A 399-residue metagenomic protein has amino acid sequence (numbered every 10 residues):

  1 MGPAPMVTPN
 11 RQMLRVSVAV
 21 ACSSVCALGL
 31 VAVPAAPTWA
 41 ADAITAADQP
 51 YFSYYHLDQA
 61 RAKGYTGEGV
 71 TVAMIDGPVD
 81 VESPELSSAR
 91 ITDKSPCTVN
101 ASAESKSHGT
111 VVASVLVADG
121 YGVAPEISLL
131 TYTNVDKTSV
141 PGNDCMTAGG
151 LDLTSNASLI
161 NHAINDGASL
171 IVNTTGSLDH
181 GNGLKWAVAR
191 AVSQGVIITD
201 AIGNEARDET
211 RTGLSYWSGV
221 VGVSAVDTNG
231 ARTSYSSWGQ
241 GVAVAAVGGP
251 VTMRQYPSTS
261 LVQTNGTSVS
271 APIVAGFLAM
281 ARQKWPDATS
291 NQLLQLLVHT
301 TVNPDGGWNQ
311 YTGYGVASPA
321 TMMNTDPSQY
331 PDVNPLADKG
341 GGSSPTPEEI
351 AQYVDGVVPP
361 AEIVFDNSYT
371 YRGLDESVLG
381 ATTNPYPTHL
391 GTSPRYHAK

Functional and structural regions predicted by a protein language model:
M1-A40: Secretory targeting and sorting signals
I44-V72, P96-S102, S318: N-terminal domain-start motif of subtilase-like serine proteases
R61-V72, P78-T92, N100-G149, S218 (+3 more regions): Subtilisin-like serine protease catalytic core
T71-I75, S128-T133, I164, S169-T174 (+3 more regions): Structural recognition of the beta-strand scaffold that forms the well-ordered cores of secreted hydrolase catalytic
D76, T212-Q283: Extracellular S/T/G-rich loop segment that most often corresponds to the catalytic His/Ser-adjacent loop
G77-V81, C97-V99, Y121, V135-S139 (+5 more regions): Solvent-exposed loop/turn segments at secondary-structure junctions within structured extracellular/periplasmic domains
T138-S215, V262-N265, V269: Substrate-binding/access-modulating region of protease and related hydrolase catalytic domains
S234, W285-A398: C-terminal subdomain of the subtilisin-like protease fold in secreted/lumenal serine endopeptidases
